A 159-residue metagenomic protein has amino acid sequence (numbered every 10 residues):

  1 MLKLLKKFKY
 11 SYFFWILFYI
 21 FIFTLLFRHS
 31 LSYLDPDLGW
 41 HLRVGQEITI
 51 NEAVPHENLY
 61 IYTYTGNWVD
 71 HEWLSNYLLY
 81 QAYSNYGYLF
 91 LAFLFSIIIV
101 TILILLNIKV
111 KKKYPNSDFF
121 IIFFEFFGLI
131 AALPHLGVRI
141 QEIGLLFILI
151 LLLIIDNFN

Functional and structural regions predicted by a protein language model:
M1-L26, D118, I122: Start-transfer (signal-anchor) and selected internal transmembrane alpha helices of multi-pass inner/ER membrane
T24-L26, E125-P134: Aromatic-anchored segments of alpha-helical transmembrane domains
L26-F95, L103: Active-site lumenal/periplasmic loops and adjacent helix-entry segments of GT-C-fold, multi-pass membrane
G87-F90, Y114-F120, N159: Membrane-helix interface segments
F93-K113: Transmembrane-helix motifs of polytopic, lipid-linked glycan transferases
L106-I130, L145: Transmembrane-helix signature of polytopic, membrane-embedded enzymes that assemble or transfer cell-envelope glycans
H135-E142: Short acidic/glycine- and proline-prone juxtamembrane loop motifs at membrane-interface regions of multi-pass membrane
L151-N159: Membrane-interface transmembrane helices that cradle and orient dolichyl/undecaprenyl
